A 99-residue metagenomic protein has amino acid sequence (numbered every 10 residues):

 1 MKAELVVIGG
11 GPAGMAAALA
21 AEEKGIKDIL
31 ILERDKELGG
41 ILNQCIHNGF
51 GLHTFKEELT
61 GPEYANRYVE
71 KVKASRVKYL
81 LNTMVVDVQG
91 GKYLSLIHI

Functional and structural regions predicted by a protein language model:
M1-K2, L80: The identity of the second residue at the extreme N-terminus of proteins
A3-R67, K71, S75: Beta1-alpha1 glycine-rich phosphate/pyrophosphate-binding loop at the start of Rossmann-like nucleotide-binding domains
V72-M84: A conserved beta-strand/loop element that lines the FAD pocket in flavoprotein oxidoreductases
G90-S95: Short, hydrophobic/aromatic-rich segments at coil-to-beta transitions
I97-I99: Conserved small/polar residues in nucleotide/adenosyl-binding loops
